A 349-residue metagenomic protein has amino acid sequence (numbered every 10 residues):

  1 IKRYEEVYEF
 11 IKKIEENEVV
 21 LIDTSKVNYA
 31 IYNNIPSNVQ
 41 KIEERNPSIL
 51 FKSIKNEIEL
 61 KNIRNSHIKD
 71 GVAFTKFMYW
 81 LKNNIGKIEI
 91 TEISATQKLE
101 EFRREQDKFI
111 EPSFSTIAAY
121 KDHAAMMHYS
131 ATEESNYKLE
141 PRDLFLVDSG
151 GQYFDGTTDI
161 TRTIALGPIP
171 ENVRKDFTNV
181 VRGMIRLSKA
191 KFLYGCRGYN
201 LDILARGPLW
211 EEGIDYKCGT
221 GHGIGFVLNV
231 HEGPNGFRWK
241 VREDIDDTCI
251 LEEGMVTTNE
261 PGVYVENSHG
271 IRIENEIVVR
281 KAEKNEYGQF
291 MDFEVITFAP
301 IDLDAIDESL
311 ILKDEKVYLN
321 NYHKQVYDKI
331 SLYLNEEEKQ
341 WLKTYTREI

Functional and structural regions predicted by a protein language model:
I1-I349: Active-site neighborhoods and metal-handling regions in enzymes and metal-associated proteins
